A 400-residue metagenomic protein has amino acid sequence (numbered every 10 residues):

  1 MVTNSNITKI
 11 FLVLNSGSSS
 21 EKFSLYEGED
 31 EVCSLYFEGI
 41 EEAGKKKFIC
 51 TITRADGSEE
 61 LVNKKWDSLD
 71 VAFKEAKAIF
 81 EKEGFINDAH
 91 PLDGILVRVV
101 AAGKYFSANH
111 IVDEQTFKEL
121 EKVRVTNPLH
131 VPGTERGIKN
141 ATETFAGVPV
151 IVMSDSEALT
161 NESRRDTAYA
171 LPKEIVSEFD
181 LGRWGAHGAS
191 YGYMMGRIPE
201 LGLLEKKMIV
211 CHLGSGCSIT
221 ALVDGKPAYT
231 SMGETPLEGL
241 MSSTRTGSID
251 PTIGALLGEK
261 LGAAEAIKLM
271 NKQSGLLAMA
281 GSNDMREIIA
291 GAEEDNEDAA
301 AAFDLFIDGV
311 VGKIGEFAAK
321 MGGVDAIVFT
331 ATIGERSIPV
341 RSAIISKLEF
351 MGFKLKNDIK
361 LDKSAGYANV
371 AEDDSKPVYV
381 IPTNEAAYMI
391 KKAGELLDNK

Functional and structural regions predicted by a protein language model:
V2-I7, H130-A146, H187-M208: Conserved phosphate-binding catalytic cores of ATP/NTP-utilizing and phosphoryl-transfer enzymes
S19-D67: Short glycine-rich, Thr/Ser-proximal phosphate-binding strand/loop in the N-terminal lobe of ATP-dependent enzymes
F80-H130, P149-I151, E157-A168: Short beta-strand-loop/turn "lid" adjacent to the catalytic site in phosphate-handling enzymes
A158-E259: Glycine-rich phosphate-binding loop of actin/hexokinase-like ATP-binding domains
M194-R197, L201, A302-G322: Phosphate/ATP-binding catalytic cores across multiple sugar-kinase/actin-like superfamilies, primarily ASKHA
K260-D304: A mobile "lid/hinge" subdomain adjacent to the ATP/sugar-phosphate binding pocket shared across diverse ATP-dependent
D325-L348: Glycine-rich phosphate-binding loops at beta-strand->alpha-helix junctions
P339, K356, K360-K400: Glycine-rich phosphate-binding/hydrolytic loop that grips phosphoryl groups
